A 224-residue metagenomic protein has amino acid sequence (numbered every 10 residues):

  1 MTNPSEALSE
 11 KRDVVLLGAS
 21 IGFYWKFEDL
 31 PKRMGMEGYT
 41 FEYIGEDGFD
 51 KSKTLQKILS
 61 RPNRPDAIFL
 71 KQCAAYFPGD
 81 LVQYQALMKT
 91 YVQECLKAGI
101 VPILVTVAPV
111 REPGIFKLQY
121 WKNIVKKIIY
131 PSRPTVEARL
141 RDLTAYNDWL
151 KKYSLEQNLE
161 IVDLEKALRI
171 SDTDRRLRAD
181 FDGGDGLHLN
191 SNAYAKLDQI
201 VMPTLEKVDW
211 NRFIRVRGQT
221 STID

Functional and structural regions predicted by a protein language model:
M1-L17, I21-M36, K97, P113-F116 (+2 more regions): N-terminal secretory targeting modules
T2-A86: Conserved SGNH/GDSL esterase-like catalytic core that processes O-acyl groups on lipids and polysaccharides
L17, Q119-D224: Catalytic His-Asp segment of secreted/periplasmic serine-dependent ester chemistry enzymes
K57-L59, A67-V82, V110-T144: Serine-dependent acyl-ester chemistry module
K71, V105-V107, E165: A cross-family glycoside hydrolase active-site/sugar-binding cleft signature
M88-V92, N147: Generic structural signal for well-ordered alpha-helices, preferentially at hydrophobic/aromatic core positions
K97-P102, L159: A short helix->loop->beta-strand "cap" motif at the edges of active sites that frequently abuts
G99-I100, T106-E112: Short beta-alpha junction loops
